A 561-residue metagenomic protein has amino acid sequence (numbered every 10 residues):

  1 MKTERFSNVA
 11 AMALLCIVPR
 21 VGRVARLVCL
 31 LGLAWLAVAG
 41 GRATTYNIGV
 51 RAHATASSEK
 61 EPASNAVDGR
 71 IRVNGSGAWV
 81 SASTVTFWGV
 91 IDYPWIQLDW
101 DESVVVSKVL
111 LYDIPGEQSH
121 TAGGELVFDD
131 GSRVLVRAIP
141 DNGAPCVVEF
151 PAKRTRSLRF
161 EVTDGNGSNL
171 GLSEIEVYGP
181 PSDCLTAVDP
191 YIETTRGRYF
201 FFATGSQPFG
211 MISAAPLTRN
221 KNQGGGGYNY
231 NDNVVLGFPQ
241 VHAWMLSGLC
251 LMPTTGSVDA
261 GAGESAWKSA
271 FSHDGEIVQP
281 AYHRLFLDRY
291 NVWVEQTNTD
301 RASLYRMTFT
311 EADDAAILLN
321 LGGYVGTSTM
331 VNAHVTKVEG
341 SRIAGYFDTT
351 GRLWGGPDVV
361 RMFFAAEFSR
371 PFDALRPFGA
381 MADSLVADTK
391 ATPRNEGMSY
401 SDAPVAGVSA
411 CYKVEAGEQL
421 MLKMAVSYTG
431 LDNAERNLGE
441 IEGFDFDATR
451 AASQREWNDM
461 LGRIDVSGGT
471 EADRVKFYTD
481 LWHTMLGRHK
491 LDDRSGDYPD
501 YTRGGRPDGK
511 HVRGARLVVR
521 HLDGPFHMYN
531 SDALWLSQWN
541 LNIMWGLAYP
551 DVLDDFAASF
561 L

Functional and structural regions predicted by a protein language model:
M1-R23: N-terminal secretory signal peptides that target proteins for export/translocation
R26-L36: Bacterial N-terminal signal peptides
G41-H53, D183-T194: Boundary/junction segments of secreted and surface-exposed precursor proteins
R42-E102, Y112-T121, A138-D141: Disordered, acidic Ser/Thr/Pro-rich linker "stalks" and the adjacent N-terminal cap of the next globular domain
S57, W88-W95, S103-V104, P115-P180: Trp- and acidic/polar-enriched beta-sheet ligand-binding modules for extracellular glycan and matrix recognition
I96-V105, E149-R154, T308-A312, C411-V414: Extracellular and analogous surface-interaction loops
Q97-D99, S107-Y112, S157-E161, E176-Y178 (+3 more regions): Residues within well-ordered beta-strands of beta-sheet-rich folds
P180-L561: Accessory carbohydrate-recognition regions in carbohydrate-active enzymes
